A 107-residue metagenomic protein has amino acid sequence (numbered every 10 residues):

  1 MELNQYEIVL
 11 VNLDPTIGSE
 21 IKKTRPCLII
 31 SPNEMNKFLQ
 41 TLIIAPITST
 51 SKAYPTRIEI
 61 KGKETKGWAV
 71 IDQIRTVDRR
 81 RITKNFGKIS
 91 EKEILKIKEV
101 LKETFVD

Functional and structural regions predicted by a protein language model:
M1-D107: Conserved functional hotspots at enzyme active or ligand-binding sites that engage polyanionic ligands
